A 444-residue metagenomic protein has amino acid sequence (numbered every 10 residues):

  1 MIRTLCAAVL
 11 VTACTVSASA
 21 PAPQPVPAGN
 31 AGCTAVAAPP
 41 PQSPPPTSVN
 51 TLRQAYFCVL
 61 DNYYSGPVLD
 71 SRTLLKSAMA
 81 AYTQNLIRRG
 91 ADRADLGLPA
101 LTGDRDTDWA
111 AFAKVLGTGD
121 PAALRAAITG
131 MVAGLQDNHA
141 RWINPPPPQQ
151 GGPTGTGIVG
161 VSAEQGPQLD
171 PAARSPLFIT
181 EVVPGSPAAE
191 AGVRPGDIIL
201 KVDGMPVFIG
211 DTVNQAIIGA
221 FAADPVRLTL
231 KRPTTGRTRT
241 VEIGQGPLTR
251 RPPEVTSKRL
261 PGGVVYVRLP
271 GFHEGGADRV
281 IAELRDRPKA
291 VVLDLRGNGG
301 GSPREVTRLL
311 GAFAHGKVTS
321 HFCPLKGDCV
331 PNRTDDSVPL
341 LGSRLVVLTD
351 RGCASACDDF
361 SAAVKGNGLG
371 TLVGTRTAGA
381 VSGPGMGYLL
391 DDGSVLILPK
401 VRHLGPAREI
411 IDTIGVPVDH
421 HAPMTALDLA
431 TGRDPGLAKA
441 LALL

Functional and structural regions predicted by a protein language model:
M1-A8: Sec-dependent signal peptide recognition, specifically the positively charged N-region followed immediately by
T12-A28: C-terminal region of N-terminal signal peptides and the immediate post-cleavage residues of exported proteins
P23-Y64, D70-L74, T83-D95: Cationic-aromatic interfacial patches
S48-A55, V59, S71-A78, Y82 (+12 more regions): Stable alpha-helical elements in mature extracytoplasmic
V49, S65-A173, P225, P233-S257 (+1 more regions): Extended, small/polar residue-biased N-terminal targeting/export presequences and adjacent propeptide/linker tracts
Y56-S65, M79-A91, W109-D120, A127-A140 (+8 more regions): Sec-exported extracytoplasmic/periplasmic mature domains
P153-K201, M205-I209, H273-E274: PDZ/PDZ-like domain segments forming the peptide/carboxylate-binding groove, activating on the N-terminal beta-strands
F178-E181, A189, R194, M205-P206 (+3 more regions): Cleft-lining beta-strand/loop regions that shape enzyme active-site pockets
